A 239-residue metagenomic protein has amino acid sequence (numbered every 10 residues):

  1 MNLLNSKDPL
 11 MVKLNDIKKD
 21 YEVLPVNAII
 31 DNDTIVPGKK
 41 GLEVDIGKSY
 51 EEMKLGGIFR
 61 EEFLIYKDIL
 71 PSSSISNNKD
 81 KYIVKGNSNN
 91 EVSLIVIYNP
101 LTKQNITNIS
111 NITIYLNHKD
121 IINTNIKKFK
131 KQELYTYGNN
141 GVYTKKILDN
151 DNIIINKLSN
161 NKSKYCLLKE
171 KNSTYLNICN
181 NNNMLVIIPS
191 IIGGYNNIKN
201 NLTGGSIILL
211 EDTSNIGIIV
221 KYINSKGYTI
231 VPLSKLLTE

Functional and structural regions predicted by a protein language model:
N2-L94, L101-N105, I230-E239: N-terminal pre-catalytic segment of deacetylase/amide-hydrolase enzymes
E91-V92, L101-I207: Metal-dependent polysaccharide deacetylase catalytic core of the NodB/CE4 family, i.e., the active-site-bearing domain
I97-Y98, I208, I223: Conserved, mostly hydrophobic/aromatic
L116-N117, P189-I192, G227-T238: A short glycine-rich beta-strand->turn/loop micro-motif centered on a GG-aromatic cluster
N177, G217-K221, S225: Solvent-exposed, polar/charged alpha-helical surfaces in well-ordered, non-transmembrane soluble domains, broadly
S206-G217, G227-Y228, K235: C-terminal active-site rim and adjoining tail of enzyme catalytic domains
